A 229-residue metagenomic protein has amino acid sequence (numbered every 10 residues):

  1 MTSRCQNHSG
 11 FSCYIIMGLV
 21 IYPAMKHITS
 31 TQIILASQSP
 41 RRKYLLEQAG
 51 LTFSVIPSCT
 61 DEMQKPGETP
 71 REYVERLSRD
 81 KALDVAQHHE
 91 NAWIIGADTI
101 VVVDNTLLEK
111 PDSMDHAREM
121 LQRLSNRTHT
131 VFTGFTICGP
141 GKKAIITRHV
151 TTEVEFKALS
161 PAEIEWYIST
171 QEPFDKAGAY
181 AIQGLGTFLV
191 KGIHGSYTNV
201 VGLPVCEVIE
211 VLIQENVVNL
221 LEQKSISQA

Functional and structural regions predicted by a protein language model:
Y14-I16, I21: Short, positively charged and aromatic/hydrophobic N-terminal segments
Y22, H27-I34, E68-A229: Anionic-ligand binding patches
I28-L51: N-terminal beta1-alpha1 ligand-phosphate binding loop
Y44-Q48, K65, Q87-H88: Short loop/helix-cap segments at secondary-structure boundaries that form the rim of catalytic
G50-G67, A144-I146, V150-T151: Short glycine-rich, Thr/Ser-proximal phosphate-binding strand/loop in the N-terminal lobe of ATP-dependent enzymes
